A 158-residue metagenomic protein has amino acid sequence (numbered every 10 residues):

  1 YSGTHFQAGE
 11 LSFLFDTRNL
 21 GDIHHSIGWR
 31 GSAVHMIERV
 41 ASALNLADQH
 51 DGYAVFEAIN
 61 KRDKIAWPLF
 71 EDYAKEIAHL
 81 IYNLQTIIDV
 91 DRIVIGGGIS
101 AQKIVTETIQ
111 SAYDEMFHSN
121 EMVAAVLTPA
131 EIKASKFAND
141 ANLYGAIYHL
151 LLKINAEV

Functional and structural regions predicted by a protein language model:
Y1-T4, A134-K136: Generic secretory/membrane-interface signal
S2-L20: A short, polar/charged loop-to-alpha-helix boundary motif
F15-V158: ATP-binding/phosphotransfer module of carbohydrate and carboxylate kinases, centering on a glycine-rich
